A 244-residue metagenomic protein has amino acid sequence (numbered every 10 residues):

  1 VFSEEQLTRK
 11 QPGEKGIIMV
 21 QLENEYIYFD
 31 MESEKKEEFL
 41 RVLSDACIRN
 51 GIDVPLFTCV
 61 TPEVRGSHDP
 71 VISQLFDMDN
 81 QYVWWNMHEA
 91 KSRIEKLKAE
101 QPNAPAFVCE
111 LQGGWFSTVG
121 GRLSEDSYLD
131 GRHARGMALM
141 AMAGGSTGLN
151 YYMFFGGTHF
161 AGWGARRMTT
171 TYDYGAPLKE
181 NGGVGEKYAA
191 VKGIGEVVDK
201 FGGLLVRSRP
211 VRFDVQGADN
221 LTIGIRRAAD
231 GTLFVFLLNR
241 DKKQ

Functional and structural regions predicted by a protein language model:
V1-R9, G13-L22, Y28, S33-D53 (+4 more regions): Carbohydrate-binding surfaces of carbohydrate-active enzymes
S3-E4, R41-L43, T61-V64, W85-E95 (+3 more regions): Short alpha-helical segments and helix-capping/turn motifs at coil-helix boundaries
N24, V60, N80-Y82, L237-R240: Structural motif
E32-I94, K187: Active-site-proximal helices and loops of the catalytic beta/alpha 8
G66-G120, M137-A138, L178: Glycoside hydrolase catalytic-domain groove-lining segments
H68-P70, L97, S127, G162 (+1 more regions): Alpha-helix boundary/interfacial micro-motifs
S73-D77, E125-D126, R167-M168: Short, hinge-like loop/turn segments at secondary-structure boundaries
